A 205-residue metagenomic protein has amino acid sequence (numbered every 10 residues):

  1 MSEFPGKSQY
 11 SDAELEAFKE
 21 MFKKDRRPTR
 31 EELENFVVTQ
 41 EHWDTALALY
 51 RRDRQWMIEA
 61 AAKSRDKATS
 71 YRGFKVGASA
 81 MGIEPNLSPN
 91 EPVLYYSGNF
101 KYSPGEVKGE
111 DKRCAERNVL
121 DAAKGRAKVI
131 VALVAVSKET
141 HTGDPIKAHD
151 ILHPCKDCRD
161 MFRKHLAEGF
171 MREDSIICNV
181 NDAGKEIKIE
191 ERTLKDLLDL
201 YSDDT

Functional and structural regions predicted by a protein language model:
S2-T205: Zinc-dependent deaminase catalytic domain
